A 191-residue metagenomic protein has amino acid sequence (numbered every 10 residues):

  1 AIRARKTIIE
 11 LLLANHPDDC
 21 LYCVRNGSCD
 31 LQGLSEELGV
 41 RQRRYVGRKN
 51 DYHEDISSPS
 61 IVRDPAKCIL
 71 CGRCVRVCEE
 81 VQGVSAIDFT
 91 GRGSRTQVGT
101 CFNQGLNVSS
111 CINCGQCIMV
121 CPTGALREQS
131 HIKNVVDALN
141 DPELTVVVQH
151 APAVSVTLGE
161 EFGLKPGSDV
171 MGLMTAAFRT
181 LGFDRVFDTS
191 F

Functional and structural regions predicted by a protein language model:
A1, R5, I9, L13 (+1 more regions): Iron-sulfur-associated redox domains of electron-transfer enzymes in respiratory and anaerobic energy metabolism
A1-N113, M119, L126-A138, L144-T145: Fe-S ferredoxin-like electron-transfer domains and their immediately adjacent linker/connector regions across
